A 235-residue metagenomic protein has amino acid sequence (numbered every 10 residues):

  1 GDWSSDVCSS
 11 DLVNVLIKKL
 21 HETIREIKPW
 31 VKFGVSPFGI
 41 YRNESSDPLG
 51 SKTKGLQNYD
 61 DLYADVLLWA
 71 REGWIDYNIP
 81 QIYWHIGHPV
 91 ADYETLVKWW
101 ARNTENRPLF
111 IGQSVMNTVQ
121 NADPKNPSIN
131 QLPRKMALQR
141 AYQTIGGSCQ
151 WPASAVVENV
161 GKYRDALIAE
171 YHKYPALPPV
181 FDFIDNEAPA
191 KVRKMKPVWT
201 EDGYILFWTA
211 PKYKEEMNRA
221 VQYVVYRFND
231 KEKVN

Functional and structural regions predicted by a protein language model:
G1-W3, V7-S9: Short, small-residue-biased leader/transition segments that mark boundaries at the very start of proteins
S10-K18, Y59-D60, V90, E94 (+1 more regions): Non-membrane alpha-helical structural segments and their capping/turn regions in soluble enzymes
S10-Y59, P108-N117: Aromatic-lined carbohydrate-recognition surfaces of secreted/lumenal glycan-active proteins
N14-E22, V66-L67, E94-A101, M136-A137: Generic structural signal for well-ordered alpha-helices, preferentially at hydrophobic/aromatic core positions
G55-Q57, Y83-H88, Y213-E215: Short, contiguous acidic/charged loop-to-helix segments that flank catalytic cores in large enzymes
Y63-P89, T104-I184: Substrate-binding cleft of secreted/luminal carbohydrate-active enzymes
K162-R219: Pro/Thr/Ser/Gly-rich low-complexity, intrinsically disordered linker/stalk tracts
T209, N218-N235: Recognizes extended acidic, P/S/T-rich segments that occur within or adjacent to Ig-like beta-sandwich modules
